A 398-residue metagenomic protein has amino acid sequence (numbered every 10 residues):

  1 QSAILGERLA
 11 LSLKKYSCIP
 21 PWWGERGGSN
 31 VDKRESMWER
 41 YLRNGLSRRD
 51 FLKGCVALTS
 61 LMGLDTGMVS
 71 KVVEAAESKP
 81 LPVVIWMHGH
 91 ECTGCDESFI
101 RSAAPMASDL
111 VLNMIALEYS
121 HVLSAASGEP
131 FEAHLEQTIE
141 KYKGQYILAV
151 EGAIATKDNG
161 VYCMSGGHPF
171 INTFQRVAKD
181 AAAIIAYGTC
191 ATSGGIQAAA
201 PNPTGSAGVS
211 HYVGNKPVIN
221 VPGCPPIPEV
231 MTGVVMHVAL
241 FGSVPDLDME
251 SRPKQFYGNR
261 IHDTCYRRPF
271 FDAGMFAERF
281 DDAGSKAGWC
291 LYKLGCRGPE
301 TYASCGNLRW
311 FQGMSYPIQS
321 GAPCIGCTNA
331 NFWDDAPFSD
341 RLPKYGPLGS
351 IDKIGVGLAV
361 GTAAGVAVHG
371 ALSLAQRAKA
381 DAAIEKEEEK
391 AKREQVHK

Functional and structural regions predicted by a protein language model:
I4-L5, L9-L46, E74: N-terminal secretory signal peptides
D50-V72: N-terminal export signals
A76-L81, G89, D96, A107-G223 (+1 more regions): Metabolite-binding pocket within alpha/beta catalytic cores that recognizes anionic/polar moieties
M231, M236-R309: A conserved mid-domain beta-alpha-beta active-site/ligand-binding segment of alpha/beta enzyme cores
A283, L308-P317, F338-G349: Short cysteine/histidine-rich metal-coordination sites, predominantly Zn2+-binding motifs
P347-L358: Juxtamembrane/start-of-transmembrane alpha-helix segments at the extracytoplasmic/lumenal side of membrane anchors
T362-R377: Alpha-helical transmembrane segments
D381-K398: Cytoplasmic C-terminal tails of single-pass
